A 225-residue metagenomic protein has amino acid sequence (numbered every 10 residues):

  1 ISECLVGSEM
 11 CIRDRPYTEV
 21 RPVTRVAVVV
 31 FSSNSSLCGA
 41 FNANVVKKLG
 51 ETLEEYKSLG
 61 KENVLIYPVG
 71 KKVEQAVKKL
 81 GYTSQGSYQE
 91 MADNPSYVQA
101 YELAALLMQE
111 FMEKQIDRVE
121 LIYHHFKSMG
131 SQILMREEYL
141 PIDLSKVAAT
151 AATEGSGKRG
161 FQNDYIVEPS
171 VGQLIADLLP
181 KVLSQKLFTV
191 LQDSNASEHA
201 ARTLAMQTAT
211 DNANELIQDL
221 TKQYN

Functional and structural regions predicted by a protein language model:
I1-G7: Positively charged, low-complexity/disordered segments
S8-E9, R13-N225: C-terminal beta-strand-loop-alpha-helix "lid" module of Rossmann-like NAD(P)-dependent dehydrogenases
